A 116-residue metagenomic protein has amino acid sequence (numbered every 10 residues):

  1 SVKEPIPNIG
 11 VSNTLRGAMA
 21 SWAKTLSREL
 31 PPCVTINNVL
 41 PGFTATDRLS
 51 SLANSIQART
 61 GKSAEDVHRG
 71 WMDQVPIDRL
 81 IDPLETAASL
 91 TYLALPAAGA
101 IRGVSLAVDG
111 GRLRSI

Functional and structural regions predicted by a protein language model:
S1-P32, G42-T44, D73: Catalytic loop of short-chain dehydrogenase/reductase
V2, T44-L49, G111-L113: Conserved sequence/active-site signature of Rossmann-fold short-chain dehydrogenase/reductase
P31-T35, I101-G103: Short, small/polar-rich loop/turn modules that mediate ligand/substrate recognition or access, typified
T35-A45, A94, A107-D109: Conserved SDR Rossmann-fold cofactor-binding beta-strand/turn motif
P41-Q57: Short, flexible catalytic-loop segment of classical short-chain dehydrogenase/reductase
T60-S63, V75-T86: A conserved structural motif in NAD(P)-dependent oxidoreductases
R79, L90-T91, R102-I116: Short C-terminal tail/terminal secondary-structure segment of NAD(P)H-dependent dehydrogenase/reductase domains
T86-A87, L93: Non-catalytic, hydrophobic alpha-helical segments
